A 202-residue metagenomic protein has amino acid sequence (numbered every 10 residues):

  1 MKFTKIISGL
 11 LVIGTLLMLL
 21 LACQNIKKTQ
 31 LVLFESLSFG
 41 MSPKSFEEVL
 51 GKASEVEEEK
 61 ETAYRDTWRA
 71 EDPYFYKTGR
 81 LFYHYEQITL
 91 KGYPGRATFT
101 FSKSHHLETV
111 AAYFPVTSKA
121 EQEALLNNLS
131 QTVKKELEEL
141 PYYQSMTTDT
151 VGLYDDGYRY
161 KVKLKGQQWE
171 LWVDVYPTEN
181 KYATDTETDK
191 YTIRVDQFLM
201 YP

Functional and structural regions predicted by a protein language model:
M1-L10: Bacterial N-terminal signal peptides that target proteins for export
V12-L16: Hydrophobic membrane-insertion alpha-helices, especially the h-region of bacterial N-terminal signal peptides
M18, R65-D66, R80-F82, L90-R96 (+2 more regions): Short amphipathic alpha-helical surface micro-motifs
L20-A22: C-terminal motif of bacterial Sec signal peptides marking the signal peptidase cleavage site
Q24-I26: Bacterial signal peptide processing site
T29-D66, S104-P202: Non-cytosolic coordination micro-motifs
Y64, R69-Y76: Flexible, solvent-exposed loop segments that connect beta-strands
P73-V116: Mid-chain, structured segments of secreted extracytoplasmic proteins
